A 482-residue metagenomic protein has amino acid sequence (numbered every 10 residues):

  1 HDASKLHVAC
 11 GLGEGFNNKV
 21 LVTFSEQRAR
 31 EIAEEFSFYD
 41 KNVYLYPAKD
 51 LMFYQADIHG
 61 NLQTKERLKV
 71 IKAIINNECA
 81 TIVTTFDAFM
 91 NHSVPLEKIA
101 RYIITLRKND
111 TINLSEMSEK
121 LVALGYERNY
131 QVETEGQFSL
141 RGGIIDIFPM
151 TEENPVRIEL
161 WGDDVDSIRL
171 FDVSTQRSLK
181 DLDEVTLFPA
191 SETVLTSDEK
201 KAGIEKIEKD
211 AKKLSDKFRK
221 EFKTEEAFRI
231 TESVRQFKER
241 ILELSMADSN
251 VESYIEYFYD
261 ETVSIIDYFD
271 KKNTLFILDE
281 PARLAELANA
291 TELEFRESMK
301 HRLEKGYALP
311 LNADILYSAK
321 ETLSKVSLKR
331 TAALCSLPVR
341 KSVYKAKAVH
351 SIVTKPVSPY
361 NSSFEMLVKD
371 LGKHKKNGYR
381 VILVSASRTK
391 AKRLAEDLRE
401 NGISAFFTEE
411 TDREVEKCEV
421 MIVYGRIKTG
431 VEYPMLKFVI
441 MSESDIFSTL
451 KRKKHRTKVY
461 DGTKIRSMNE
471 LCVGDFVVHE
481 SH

Functional and structural regions predicted by a protein language model:
H1-H482: ASCE RecA-like P-loop NTPase motor cores that couple ATP hydrolysis to mechanical translocation on nucleic acids
